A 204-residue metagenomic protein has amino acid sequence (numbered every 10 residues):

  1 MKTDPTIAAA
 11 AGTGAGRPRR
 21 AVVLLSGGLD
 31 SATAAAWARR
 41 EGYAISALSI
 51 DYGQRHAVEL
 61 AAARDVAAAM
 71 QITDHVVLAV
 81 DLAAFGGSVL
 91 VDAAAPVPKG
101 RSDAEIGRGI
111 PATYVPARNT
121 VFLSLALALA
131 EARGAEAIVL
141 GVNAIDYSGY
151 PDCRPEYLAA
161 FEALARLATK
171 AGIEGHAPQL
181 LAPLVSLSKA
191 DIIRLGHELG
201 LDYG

Functional and structural regions predicted by a protein language model:
K2-L199: ATP-dependent adenylation/nucleotidyltransferase module used to activate substrates
G200-G204: A short alpha-helix-loop-beta-strand transition element characteristic of N-terminal alpha/beta dinucleotide-binding
